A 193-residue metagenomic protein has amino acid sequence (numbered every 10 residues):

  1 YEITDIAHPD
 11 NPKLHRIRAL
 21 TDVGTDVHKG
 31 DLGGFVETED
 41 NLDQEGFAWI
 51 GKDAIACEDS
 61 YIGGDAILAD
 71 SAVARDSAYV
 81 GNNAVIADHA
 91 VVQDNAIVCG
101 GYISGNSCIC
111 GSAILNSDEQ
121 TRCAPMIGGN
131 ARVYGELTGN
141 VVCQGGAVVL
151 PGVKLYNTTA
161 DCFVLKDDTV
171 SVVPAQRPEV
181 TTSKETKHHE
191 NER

Functional and structural regions predicted by a protein language model:
Y1-F47, D53, D65, N83 (+7 more regions): Terminal amphipathic alpha-helical/low-complexity segments used for targeting or macromolecular assembly
E37, D43, W49-G51, I55-C57 (+16 more regions): Extracellular beta-strand solenoid repeats
